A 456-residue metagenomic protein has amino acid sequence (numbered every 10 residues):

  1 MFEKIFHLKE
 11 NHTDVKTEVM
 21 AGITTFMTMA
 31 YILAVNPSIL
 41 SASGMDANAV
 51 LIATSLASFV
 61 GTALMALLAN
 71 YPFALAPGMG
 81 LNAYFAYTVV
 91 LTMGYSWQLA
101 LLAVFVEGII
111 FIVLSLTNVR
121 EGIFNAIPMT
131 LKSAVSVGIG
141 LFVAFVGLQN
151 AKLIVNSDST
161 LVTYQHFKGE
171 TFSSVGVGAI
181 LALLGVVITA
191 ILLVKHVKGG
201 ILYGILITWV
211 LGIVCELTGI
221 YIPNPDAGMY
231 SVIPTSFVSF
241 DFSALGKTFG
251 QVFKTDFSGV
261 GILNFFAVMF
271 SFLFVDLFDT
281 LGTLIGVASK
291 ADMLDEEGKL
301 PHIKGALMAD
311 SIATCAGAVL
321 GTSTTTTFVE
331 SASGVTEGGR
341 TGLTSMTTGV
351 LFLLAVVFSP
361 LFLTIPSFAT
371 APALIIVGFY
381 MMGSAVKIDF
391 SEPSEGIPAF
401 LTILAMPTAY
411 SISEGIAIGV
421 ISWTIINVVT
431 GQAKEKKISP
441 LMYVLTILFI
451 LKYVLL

Functional and structural regions predicted by a protein language model:
M1-A49, Q165-K168, I205-I303, I450-L451: Helix-loop-helix hairpins and the membrane-proximal interhelical loops of multi-pass alpha-helical transport proteins
F2-N36, A57, G78-Y87, L91-I139 (+1 more regions): Helix-loop-helix junctions within the multi-pass membrane cores of secondary transporters/permeases
H12, K16, L184, F266-F270 (+3 more regions): Alpha-helical membrane-protein architecture signal
V19, I39, I123, G199 (+3 more regions): Residue-level signature of catalytic and energy-coupling elements of molecular machines, predominantly ATP/GTP-dependent
I23-A30, A63, L67, A144 (+4 more regions): Hydrophobic/aromatic residues within the transmembrane alpha-helices of Major Facilitator Superfamily
G44-A63: Loop-to-helix transition at the N-terminal end of transmembrane alpha-helices
S58-M79, I110: Juxtamembrane transmembrane-helix boundary signature
M93-V210, M346-L456: Membrane-embedded alpha-helical modules
